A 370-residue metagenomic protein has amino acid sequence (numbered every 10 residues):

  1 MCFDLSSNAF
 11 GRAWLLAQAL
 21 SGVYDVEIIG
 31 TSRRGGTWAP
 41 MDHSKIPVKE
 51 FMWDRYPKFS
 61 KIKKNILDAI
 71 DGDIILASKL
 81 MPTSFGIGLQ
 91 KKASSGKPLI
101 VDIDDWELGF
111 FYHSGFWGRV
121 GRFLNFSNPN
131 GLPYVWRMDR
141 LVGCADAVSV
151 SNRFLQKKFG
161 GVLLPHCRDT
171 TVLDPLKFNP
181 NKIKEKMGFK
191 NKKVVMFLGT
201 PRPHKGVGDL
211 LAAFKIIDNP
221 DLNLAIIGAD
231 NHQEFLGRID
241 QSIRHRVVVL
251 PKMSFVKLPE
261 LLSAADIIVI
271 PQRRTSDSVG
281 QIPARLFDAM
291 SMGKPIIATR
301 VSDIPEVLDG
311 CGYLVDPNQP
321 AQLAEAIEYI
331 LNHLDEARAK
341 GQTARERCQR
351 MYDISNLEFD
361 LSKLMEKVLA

Functional and structural regions predicted by a protein language model:
G11, K205, S254-E260, D266-M290 (+1 more regions): Nucleotide-sugar-dependent
T31-R34, L198, N223-L236: Glycosyltransferase donor-sugar binding loop
F154, C167: Carbohydrate-associated surface elements
R168-K186, G206: Acidic anion/phosphate-binding donor-loop and adjacent secondary structure in glycosyltransferase catalytic cores
G188-K205, L211-K215, A225: Conserved donor-binding/catalytic core segment of Leloir-type glycosyltransferases
L236-E260: Nucleotide-activated donor-binding/catalytic signature segment of Leloir-type glycosyltransferases, i.e., the conserved
G310-A321, Y329-L334: Conserved acidic donor-binding segment of nucleotide-sugar-dependent glycosyltransferases
D335-E366: A charged, aromatic-enriched C-terminal amphipathic alpha-helix characteristic of glycosyltransferases across folds
